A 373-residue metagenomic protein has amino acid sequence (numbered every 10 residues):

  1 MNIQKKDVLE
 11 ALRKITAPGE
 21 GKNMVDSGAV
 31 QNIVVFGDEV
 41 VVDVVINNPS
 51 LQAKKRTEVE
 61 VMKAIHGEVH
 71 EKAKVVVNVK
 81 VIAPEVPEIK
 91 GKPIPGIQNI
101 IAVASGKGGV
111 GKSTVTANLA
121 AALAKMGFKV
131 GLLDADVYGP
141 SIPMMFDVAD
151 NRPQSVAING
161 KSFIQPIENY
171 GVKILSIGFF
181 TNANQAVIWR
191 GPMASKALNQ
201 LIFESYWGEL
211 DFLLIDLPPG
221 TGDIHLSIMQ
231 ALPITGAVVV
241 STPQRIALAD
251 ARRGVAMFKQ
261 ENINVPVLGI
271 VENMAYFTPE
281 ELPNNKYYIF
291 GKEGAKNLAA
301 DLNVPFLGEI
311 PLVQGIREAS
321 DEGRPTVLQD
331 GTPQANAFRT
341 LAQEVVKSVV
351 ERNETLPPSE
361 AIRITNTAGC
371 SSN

Functional and structural regions predicted by a protein language model:
M1-Q31, K63: N-proximal, solvent-exposed amphipathic alpha-helical segments enriched in charged/polar residues
D26-A29, F36-D38, D43-A104, V349 (+2 more regions): Extreme N-terminal, non-catalytic leader segments that precede Walker-type/kinase nucleotide-binding cores
K54, V59, D211-F212, P218-E318: Conserved catalytic-core segment of NTP-binding enzymes
I100-D136, I263: Walker A/P-loop phosphate-binding motif and the immediately C-terminal alpha-helix
L123, F128-N184, I202: Phosphate-binding loop that captures ATP/GTP phosphates
P153-V156, I177-P192, L201-H225: Switch II (G3) loop of P-loop NTPases
E322-T332: C-terminal boundary of histidine-terminating zinc-finger modules
E344, E354-N373: A short, charged, Gly/Pro-tolerant segment at domain boundaries
